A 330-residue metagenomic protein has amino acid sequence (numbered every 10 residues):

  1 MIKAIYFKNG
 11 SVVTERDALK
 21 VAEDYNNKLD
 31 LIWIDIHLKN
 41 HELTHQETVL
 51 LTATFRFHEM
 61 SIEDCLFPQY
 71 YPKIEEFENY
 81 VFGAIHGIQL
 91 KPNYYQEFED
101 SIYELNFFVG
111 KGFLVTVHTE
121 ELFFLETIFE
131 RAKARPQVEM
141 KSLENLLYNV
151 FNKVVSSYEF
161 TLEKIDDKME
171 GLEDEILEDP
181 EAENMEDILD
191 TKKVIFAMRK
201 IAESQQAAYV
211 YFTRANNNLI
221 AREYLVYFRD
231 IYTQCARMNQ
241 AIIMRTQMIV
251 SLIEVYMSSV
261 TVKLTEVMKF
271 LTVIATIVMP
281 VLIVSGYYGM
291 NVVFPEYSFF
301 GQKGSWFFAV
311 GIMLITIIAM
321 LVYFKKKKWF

Functional and structural regions predicted by a protein language model:
M1-A215, L219-A221, Y227-D230, Q234-R237 (+1 more regions): Peripheral, non-transmembrane regulatory/ligand-interaction domains of membrane transport proteins
T233-F330: Hydrophobic alpha-helical transmembrane segments and their immediately adjacent juxtamembrane loops
